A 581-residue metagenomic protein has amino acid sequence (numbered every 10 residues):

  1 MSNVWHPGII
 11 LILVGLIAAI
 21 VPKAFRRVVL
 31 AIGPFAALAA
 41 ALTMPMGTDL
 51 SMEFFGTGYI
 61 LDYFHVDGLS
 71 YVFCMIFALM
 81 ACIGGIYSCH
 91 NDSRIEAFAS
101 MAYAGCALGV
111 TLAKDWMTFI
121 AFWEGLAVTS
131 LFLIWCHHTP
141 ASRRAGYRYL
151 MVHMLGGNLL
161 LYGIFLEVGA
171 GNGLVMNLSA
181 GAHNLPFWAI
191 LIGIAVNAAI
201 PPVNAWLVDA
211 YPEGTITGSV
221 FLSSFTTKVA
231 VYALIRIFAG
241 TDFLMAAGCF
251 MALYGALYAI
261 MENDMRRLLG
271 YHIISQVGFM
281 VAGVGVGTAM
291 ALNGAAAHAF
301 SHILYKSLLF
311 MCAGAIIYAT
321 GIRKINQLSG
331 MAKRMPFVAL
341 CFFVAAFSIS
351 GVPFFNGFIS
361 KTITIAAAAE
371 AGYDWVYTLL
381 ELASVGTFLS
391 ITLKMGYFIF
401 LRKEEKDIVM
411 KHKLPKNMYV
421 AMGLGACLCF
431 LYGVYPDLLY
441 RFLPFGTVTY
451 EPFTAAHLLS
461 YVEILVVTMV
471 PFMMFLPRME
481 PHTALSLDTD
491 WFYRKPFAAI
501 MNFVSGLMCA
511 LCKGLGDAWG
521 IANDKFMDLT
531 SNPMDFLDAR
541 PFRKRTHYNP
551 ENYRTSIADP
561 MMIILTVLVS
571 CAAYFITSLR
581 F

Functional and structural regions predicted by a protein language model:
M1-F98, N172-L178, A205, K495-A498 (+3 more regions): Transmembrane helix-loop-helix hairpins at membrane boundaries of multipass inner-membrane proteins
K23-P34, R144-M151, K333-C341, H412-L424 (+1 more regions): Alpha-helical transmembrane segments and their helix-start/interface "positive-inside/aromatic belt" motifs in integral
D49-F64, A170-G181, I235-I237, K361-A368 (+1 more regions): Membrane-interface helix termini and inter-helical loops of multi-pass transporters
T57-V72, A180-W188, A367-L379, Y450-A456: Short aromatic-rich membrane-water interface segments that cap or initiate transmembrane helices in multi-pass membrane
V66-F77, L191-V196, Y377-G386, T454-F472: Hydrophobic alpha-helical transmembrane segments
I83-F119, V128-K413, V434: Hydrophobic transmembrane alpha-helices and their helix-loop junctions in integral membrane proteins
H412-V467: Hard-cation-handling environments
R441-A455, M479-F581: Aromatic-capped, Gly/Pro-kinked transmembrane alpha-helices
